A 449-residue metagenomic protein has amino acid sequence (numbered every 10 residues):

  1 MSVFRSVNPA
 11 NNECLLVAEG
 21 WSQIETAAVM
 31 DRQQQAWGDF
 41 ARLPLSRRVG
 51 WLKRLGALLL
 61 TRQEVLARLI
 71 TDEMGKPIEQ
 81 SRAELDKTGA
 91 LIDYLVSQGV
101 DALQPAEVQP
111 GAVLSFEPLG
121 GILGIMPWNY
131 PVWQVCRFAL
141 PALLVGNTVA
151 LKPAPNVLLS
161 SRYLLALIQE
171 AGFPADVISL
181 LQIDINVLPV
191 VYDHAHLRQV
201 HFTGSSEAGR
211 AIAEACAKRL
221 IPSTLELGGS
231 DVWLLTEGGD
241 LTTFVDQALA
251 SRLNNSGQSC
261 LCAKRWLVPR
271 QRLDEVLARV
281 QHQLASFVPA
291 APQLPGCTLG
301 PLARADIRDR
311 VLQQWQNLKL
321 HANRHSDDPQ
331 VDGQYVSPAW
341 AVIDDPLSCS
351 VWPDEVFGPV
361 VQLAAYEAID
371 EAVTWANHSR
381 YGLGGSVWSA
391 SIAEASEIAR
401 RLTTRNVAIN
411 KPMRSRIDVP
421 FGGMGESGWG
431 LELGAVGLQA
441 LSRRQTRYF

Functional and structural regions predicted by a protein language model:
M1-G111, S286: N-terminal Rossmann-like NAD(P)+-binding subdomain of aldehyde/semialdehyde dehydrogenases
P9, Q23-T26, L45, Q63 (+5 more regions): Residues at or immediately preceding the N-termini of alpha-helices
N11-V17, L197, Q330, V336-F449: Conserved C-terminal structural/oligomerization subdomain of aldehyde/semialdehyde dehydrogenase
N12, R48, I70, I92 (+9 more regions): Residue-level signal for inorganic ion chemistry
L15-W21, A36-R42, G124, W233-L235 (+5 more regions): Short, well-ordered beta-strand elements within core beta-sheets of diverse protein domains
W37, A41, G56-Q63, A67 (+15 more regions): Structural signal for hydrophobic packing residues in well-ordered secondary-structure cores of soluble enzyme domains
Q104-T243, Y366: Rossmann-like NAD(P) dinucleotide-binding subdomain of oxidoreductase/dehydrogenase enzymes
E207-P346, I409: ALDH superfamily catalytic-core signature
